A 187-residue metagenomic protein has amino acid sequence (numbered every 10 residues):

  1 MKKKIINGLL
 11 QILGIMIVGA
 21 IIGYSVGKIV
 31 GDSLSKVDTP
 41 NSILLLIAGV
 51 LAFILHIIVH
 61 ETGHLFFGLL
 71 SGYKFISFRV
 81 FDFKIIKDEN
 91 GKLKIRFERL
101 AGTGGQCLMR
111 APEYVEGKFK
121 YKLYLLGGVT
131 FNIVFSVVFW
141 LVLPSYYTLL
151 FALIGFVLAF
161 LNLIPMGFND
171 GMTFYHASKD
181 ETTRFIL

Functional and structural regions predicted by a protein language model:
M1-N41: Topogenic membrane-insertion module of multi-pass membrane proteins
K4-I15, N41-G49, G117-L125, N132 (+1 more regions): Residue-level signature of transmembrane alpha-helical entry/exit and packing/kink sites in multi-pass membrane
V18-V26, V30, L55, V59 (+4 more regions): Alpha-helical membrane-inserting segments
K28, S33-I43, V59-T62, F151 (+1 more regions): PDZ peptide-recognition modules
V30, L34, F66-S71, F75 (+3 more regions): Membrane-interfacial segments
D38-V59, T148-A159: Membrane-embedded alpha-helical segments that form the functional core of polytopic membrane enzymes, especially those
A48-P112: Small-residue-rich helix-interface/hinge motifs
E113-L187: Hydrophobic transmembrane alpha-helical segments that form the core helix bundle of multi-pass membrane enzymes
